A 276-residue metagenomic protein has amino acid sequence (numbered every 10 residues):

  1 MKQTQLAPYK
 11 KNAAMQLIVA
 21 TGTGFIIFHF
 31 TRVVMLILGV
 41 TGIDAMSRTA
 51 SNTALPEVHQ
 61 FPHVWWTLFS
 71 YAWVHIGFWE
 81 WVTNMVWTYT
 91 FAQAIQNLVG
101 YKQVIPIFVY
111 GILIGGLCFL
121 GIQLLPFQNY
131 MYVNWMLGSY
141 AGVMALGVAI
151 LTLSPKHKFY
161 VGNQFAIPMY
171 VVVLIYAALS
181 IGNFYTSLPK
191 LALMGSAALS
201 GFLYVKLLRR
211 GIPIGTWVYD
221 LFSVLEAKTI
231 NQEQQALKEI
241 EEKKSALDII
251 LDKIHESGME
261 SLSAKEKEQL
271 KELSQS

Functional and structural regions predicted by a protein language model:
M1-T229, E233-Q234: A detector for small-residue-rich transmembrane helices and their helix-helix packing motifs
D220-K243, I250-G258: Membrane-proximal linker segments that couple transmembrane helices to downstream signaling/catalytic modules
E242-S276: Terminal membrane-proximal soluble interaction domains of membrane-associated proteins
